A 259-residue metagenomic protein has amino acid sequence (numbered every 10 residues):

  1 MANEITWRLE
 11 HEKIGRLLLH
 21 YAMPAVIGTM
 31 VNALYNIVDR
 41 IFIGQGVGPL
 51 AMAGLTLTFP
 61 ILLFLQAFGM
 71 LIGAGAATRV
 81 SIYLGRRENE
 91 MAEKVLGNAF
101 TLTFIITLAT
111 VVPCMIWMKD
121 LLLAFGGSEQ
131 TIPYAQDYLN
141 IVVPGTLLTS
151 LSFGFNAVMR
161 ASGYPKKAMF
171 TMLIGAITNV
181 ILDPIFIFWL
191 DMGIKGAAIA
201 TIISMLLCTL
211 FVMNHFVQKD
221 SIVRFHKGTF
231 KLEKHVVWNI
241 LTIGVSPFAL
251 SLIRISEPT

Functional and structural regions predicted by a protein language model:
M1-A22, V80-G145, W189-G244: Short alpha-helical transmembrane segments in multi-pass integral membrane proteins
G15-L34, V38, I61-F68, P144 (+3 more regions): Residue-level signal for short hydrophobic patches within transmembrane helices of multi-pass membrane transporters
M23, D39, A76, W117-M118 (+5 more regions): Hydrophobic/aromatic residues in alpha-helical transmembrane segments
I37, G46-P49, Y83-R86, A161-S162 (+1 more regions): Helix-loop interface residues and adjacent transmembrane-helix termini in multi-pass membrane transporters, primarily
M52-V112, T149-A168: Small-residue-rich hydrophobic transmembrane alpha-helices
F64-A67, V111, N179-P184, T209-M213: Hydrophobic transmembrane alpha-helices of multi-pass small-molecule transporters
T103, V158-L182, I199-I202: Alpha-helical transmembrane segments of multi-pass membrane transporters/permeases
S251-I253, E257-T259: Residue-level detector of conserved catalytic or cofactor/ligand-binding positions in enzyme active sites
